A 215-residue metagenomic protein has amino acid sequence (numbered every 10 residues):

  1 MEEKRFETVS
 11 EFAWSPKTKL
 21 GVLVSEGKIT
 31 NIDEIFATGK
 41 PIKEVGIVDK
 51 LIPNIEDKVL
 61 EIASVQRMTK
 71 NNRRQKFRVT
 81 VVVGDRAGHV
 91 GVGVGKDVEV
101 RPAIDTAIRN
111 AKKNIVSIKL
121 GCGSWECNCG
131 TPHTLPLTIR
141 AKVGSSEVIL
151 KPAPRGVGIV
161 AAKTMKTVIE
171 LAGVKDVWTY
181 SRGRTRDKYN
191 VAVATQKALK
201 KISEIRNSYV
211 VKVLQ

Functional and structural regions predicted by a protein language model:
M1-Q215: Ribosome-associated RNA-binding proteins
